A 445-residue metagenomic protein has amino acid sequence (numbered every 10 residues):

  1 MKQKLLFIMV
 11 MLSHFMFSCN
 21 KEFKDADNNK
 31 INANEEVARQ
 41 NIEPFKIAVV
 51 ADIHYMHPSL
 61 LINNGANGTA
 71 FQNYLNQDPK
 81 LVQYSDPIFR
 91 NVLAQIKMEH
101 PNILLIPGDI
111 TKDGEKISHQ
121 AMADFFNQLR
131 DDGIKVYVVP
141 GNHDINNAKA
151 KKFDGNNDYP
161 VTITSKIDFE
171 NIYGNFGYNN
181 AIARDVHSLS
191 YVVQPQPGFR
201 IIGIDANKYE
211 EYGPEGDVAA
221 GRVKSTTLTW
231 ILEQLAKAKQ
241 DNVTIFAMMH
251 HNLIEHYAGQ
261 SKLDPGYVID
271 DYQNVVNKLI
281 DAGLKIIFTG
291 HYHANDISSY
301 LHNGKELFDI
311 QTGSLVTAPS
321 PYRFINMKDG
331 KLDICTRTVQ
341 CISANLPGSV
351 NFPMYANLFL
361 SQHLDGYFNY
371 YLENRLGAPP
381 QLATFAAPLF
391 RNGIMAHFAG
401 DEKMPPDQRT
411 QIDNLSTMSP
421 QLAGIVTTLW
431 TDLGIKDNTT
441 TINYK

Functional and structural regions predicted by a protein language model:
E22-K116: N-terminal active-site segment of His-dependent metallophosphoesterases
V37-A48, S59, S188-G203, K208-E215 (+3 more regions): Beta-strand-turn-beta hairpins that frame and shape the catalytic cleft of phosphate-ester-processing enzymes
H54-I88, K152-N157, E210-V223, Q260-D264 (+1 more regions): Acidic/histidine-rich helix-loop elements that form or flank divalent-metal/phosphate-binding sites at the catalytic
M56-H57, K112-G114, N142-A150, Y209-Y212 (+3 more regions): Active-site environment of divalent metal-dependent phosphoester hydrolases
K97-I103, K135, R200-I202, E215-F308 (+2 more regions): His/acidic metal-ligating clusters that form di-metal
P107-N127, N147-I167, Y257-D264, D296-G304: Metal-dependent catalytic neighborhoods of phosphoester/phosphodiester hydrolases
A121-W230, L332: Extended active-site neighborhood of metal-dependent phosphoesterases/phosphodiesterases
D329-K445: A short C-terminal boundary segment appended to hydrolase-like catalytic domains
